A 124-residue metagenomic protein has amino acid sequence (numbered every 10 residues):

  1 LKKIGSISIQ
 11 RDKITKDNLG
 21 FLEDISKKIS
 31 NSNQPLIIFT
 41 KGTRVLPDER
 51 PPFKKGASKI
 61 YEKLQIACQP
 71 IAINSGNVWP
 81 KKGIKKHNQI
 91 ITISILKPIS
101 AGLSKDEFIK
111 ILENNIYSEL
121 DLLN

Functional and structural regions predicted by a protein language model:
L1-K27: Membrane-interfacial amphipathic helices and adjacent loop/beta segments that form the lipid-substrate binding surface
L19-N124: Non-catalytic C-terminal accessory region of glycerolipid acyltransferases and related lyso-lipid remodeling enzymes
